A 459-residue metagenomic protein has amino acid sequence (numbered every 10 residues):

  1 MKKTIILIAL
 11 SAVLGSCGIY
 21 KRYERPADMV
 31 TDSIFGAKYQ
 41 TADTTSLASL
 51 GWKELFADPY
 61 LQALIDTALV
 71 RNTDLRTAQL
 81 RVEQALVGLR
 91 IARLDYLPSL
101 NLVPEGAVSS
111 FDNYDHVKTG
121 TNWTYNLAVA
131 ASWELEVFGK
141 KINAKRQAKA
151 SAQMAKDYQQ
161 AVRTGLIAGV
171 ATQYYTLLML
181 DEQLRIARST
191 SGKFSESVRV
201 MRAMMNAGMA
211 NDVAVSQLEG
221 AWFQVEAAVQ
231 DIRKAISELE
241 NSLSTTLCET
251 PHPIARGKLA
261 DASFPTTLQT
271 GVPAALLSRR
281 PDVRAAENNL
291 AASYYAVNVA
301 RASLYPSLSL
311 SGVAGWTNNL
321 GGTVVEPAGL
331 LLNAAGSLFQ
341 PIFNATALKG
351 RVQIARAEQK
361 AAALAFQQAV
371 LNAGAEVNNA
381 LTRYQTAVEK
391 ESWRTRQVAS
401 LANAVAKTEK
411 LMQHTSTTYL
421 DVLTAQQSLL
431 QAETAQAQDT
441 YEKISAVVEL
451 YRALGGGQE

Functional and structural regions predicted by a protein language model:
T4-A12: Sec-dependent N-terminal signal peptides
C17-F35, D66-E136, A168, I236-I254 (+4 more regions): A small-residue-enriched
Y39-T67: Regulatory alphaC helix of protein kinase catalytic domains
R76-T77, R93-L94, L135-R163, V213 (+9 more regions): Sec/SRP-type N-terminal targeting helices
R90, Y96-L97, Q160, I167 (+21 more regions): Alpha-helical coiled-coil oligomerization motifs
K141, A150, D157-V272, R383 (+3 more regions): Periplasmic alpha-helical coiled-coil/stalk elements that build and connect Gram-negative outer-membrane
Q224-H252, R396-L454: Short segments within alpha-helical structural elements
